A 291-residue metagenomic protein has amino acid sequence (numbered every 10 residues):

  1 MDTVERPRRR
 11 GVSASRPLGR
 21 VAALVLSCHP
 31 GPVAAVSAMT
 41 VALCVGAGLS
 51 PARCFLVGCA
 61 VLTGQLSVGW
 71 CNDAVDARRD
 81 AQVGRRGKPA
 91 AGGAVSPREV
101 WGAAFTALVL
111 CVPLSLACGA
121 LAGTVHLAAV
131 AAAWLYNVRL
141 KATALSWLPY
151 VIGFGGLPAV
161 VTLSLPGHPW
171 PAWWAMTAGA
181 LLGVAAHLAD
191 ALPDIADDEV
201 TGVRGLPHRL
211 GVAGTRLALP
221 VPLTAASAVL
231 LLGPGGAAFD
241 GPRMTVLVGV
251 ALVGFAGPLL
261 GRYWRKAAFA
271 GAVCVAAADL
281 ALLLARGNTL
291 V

Functional and structural regions predicted by a protein language model:
M1-V291: Multi-pass alpha-helical membrane architecture of UbiA-family and related isoprenoid/lipid prenyltransferases
